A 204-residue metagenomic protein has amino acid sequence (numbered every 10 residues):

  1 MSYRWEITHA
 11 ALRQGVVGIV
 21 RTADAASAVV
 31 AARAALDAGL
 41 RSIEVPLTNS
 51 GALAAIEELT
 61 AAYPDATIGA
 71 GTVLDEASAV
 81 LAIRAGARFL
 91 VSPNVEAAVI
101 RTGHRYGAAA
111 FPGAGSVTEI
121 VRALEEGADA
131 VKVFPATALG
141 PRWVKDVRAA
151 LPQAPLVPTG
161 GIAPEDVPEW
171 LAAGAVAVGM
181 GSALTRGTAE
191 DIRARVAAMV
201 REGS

Functional and structural regions predicted by a protein language model:
M1-R88, R105-Y106, Q153, P164-E165 (+1 more regions): Conserved N-terminal beta1-alpha1 strand-loop-helix module at the mouth
G39, G86, N94, G107 (+5 more regions): Conserved functional loop/turn residues at catalytic and ligand-binding sites
S42-V45, K132-V133, V157: Short catalytic-loop micro-motif centered on adjacent basic/acidic residues
L47, T72, P93-V95, A114-S116 (+3 more regions): Short secondary-structure boundary segments
D75-A85, T118-E126, W143, I162-V178: Catalytic cores of alpha/beta
F89-T102, V133-P141, A173-R195: Glycine-rich phosphate-binding active-site loops on the catalytic face of alpha/beta enzymes
F89-V91, P135, P155-P158, P164 (+2 more regions): Active-site-adjacent loop and "lid" segments of alpha/beta metabolic enzymes
P93-A138: Histidine/lysine/aspartate-rich catalytic loop segments that bind and position anionic ligands
